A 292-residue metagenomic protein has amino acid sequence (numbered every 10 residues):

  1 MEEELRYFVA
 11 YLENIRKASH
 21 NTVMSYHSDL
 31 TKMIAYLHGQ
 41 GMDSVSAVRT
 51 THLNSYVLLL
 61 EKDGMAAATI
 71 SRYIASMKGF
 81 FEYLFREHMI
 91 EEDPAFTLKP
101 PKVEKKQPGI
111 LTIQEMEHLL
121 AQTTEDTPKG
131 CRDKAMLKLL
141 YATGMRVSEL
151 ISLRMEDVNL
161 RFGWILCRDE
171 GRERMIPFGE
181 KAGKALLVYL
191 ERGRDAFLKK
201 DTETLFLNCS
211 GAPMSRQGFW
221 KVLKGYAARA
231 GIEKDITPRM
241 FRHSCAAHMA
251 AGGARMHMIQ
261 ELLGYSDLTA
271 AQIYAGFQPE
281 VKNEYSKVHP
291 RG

Functional and structural regions predicted by a protein language model:
M1-G292: Conserved catalytic core of the tyrosine transesterase superfamily
